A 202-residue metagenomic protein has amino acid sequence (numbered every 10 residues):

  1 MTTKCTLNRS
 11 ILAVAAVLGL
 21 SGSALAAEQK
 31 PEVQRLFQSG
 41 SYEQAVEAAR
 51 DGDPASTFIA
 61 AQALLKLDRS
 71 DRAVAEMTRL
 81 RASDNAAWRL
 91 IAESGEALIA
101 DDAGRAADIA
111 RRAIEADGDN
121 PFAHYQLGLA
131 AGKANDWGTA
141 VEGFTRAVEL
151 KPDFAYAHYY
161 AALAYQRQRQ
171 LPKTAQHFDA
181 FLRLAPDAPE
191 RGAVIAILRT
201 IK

Functional and structural regions predicted by a protein language model:
T2-L12: Bacterial N-terminal signal peptides that target proteins for export
A13-S21: Bacterial N-terminal signal peptides
A24-I59, K66-D68: N-terminal leader/linker segments that initiate helical-solenoid repeat arrays
Q34, Q62, G95-E96, L129 (+1 more regions): Residue-level recognition of tetratricopeptide repeat
Q44, L67-E76, I99-R112, A134-R146 (+2 more regions): Structural signature of tandem alpha-helical TPR/SEL1-like repeats, specifically the intra-repeat loop/turn
D51-G52, A82-S83, A116, L150 (+1 more regions): Structural marker of alpha-solenoid helical repeat scaffolds
P54-A55, A87-W88, P121-F122, W137 (+2 more regions): Helix-start (N-cap) detector for alpha-helical repeat units in TPR-like alpha-solenoids, especially tetratricopeptide
I59, A92-E93, Q126, Y160 (+1 more regions): Canonical tetratricopeptide repeat
